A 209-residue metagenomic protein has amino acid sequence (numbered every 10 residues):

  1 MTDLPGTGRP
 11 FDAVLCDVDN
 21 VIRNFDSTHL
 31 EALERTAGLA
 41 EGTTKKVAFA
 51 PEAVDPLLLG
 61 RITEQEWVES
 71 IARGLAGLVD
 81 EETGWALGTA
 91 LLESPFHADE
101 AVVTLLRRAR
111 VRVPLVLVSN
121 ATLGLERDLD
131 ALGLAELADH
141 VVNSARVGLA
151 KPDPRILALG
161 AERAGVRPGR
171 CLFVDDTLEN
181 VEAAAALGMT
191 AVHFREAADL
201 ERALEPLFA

Functional and structural regions predicted by a protein language model:
M1-D12, C16, T122-A209: Asp-based, Mg2+/Mn2+-dependent phosphohydrolase catalytic module
D3-E100: N-terminal helical cap/lid subdomain that shapes the substrate entry/recognition surface in HAD-like hydrolases
N24, L117-S119, H193: Hydrophobic residues in well-ordered beta-strands that form the structural core
T28-A32, E52, E66, S70 (+7 more regions): Alpha-helical elements of Rossmann-like donor-binding domains used by nucleotide-donor carbohydrate transfer enzymes
S70, G74, R108, G124 (+1 more regions): Solvent-exposed, charged/polar functional surfaces in cytosolic regulatory/catalytic domains
E82-D130: Substrate-recognition element of Asp-dependent hydrolases with the DxDx(T/V) motif
